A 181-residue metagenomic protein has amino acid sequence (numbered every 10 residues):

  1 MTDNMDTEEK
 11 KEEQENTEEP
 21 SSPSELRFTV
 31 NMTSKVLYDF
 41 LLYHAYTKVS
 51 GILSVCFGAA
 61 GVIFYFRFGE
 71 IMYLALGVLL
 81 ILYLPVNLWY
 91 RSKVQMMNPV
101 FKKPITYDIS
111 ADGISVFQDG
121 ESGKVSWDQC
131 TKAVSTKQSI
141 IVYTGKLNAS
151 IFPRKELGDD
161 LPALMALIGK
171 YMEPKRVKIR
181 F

Functional and structural regions predicted by a protein language model:
T2-E9, Y143-F181: A membrane-cytosol interface segment of integral membrane proteins
T2-G58: N-terminal membrane-targeting/pre-transmembrane regions
E19-S22, F117-M165: Non-transmembrane, membrane-adjacent beta-strand/coil modules in membrane-associated proteins and peripheral
F28-V30, V125, F152, V177: Generic detection of short hydrophobic beta-strand segments and adjacent strand-loop junctions
M32-S34, A111, K137: Residue-level signal for tight coil/turn positions that link beta-strands
Y43-V100: Alpha-helical transmembrane spans
V86-K124: Conserved beta-hairpin
